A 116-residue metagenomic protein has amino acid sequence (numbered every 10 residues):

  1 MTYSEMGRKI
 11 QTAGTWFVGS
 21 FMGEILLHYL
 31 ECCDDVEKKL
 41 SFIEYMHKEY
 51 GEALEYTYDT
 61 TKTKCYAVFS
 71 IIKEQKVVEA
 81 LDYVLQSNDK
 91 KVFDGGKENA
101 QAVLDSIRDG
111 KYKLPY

Functional and structural regions predicted by a protein language model:
M1-R8: Basic, low-complexity segments
Q11-L40: Short, amphipathic alpha-helical "recognition" segments used to contact nucleic acids or chromatin
K38, F42-E49: Double-stranded DNA-binding cores of transcription factors and transposases
K48-T63: Short, basic interhelical loop/turn and adjoining N-cap of the next helix at nucleic-acid- or acidic-partner-contacting
Y58, F69-S70: An N-terminal, globular interaction/scaffold subdomain
K64, V68: Residues in the recognition helix of alpha-helical DNA-binding motifs
K73-N88: Short Lys/Arg-enriched helix C-cap and helix-to-coil transition segments that create basic nucleic-acid-contact patches
F93-Y116: Helix-turn-helix/homeodomain-like alpha-helical modules used for DNA recognition and transcription-factor dimerization
